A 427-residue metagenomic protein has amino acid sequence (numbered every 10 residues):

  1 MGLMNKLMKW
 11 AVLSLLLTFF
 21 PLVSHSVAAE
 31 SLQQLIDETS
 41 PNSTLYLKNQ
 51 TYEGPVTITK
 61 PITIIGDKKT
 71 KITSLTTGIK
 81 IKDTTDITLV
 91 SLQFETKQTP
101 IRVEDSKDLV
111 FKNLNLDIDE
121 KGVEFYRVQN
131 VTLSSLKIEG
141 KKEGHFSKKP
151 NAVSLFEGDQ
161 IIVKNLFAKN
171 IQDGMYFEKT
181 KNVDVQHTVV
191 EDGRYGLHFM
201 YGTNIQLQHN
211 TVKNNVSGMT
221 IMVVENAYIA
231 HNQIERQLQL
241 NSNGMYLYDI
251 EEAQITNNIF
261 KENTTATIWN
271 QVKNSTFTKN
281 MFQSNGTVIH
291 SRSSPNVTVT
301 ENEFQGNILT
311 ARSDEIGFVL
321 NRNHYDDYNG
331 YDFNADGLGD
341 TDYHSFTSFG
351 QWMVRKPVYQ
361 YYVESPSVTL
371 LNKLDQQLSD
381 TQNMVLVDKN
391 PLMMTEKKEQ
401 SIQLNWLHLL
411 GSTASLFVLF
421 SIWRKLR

Functional and structural regions predicted by a protein language model:
L3-V27, T413-W423: Sec-dependent N-terminal signal peptides of Gram-positive bacterial secreted proteins and lipoproteins
E30-I36, P41-I62, K68-T77: N-terminal extracellular ligand-recognition/capping segment immediately after the signal peptide
L45-L47, T63-G66, I87-S91, F111-L114 (+2 more regions): Well-ordered beta-strand segments characteristic of repetitive beta-sheet solenoids
E53-T63, I72-L109, I118-V128, L155: Extracellular beta-strand-rich solenoid/capping regions of secreted or surface-exposed proteins that bind or remodel
S74-K80, T96-R102, I118-E124, H145-F156 (+6 more regions): Extracellular beta-strand/beta-solenoid scaffold signature
G78-I81, V103-L109, N113, F125 (+6 more regions): Extracellular beta-rich repeat passengers
L240, Q283-R292, V297-R427: Functionally critical loop-and-helix segments that line ligand-binding/catalytic clefts of soluble enzyme domains
